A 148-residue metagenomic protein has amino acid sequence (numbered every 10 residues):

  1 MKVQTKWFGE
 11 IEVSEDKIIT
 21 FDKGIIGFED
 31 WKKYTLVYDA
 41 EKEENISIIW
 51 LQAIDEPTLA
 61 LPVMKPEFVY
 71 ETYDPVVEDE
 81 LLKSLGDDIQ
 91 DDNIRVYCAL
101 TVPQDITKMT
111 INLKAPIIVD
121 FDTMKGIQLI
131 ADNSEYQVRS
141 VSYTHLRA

Functional and structural regions predicted by a protein language model:
M1-T72, L82-Q128, S134-R139: A cross-family signal for N-terminal binding/gating loops and helix N-caps that shape access to the active site
P75: Residues that recognize and position ribonucleotide moieties
T144-A148: Conserved small/polar residues in nucleotide/adenosyl-binding loops
